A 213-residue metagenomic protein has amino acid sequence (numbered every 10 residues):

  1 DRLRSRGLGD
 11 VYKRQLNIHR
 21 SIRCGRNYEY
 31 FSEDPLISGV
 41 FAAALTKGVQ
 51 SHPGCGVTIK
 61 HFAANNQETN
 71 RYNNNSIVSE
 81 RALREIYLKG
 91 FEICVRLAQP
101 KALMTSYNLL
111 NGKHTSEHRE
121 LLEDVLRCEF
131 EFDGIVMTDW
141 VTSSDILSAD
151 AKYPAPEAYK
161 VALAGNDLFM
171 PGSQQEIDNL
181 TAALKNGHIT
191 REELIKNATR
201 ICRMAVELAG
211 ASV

Functional and structural regions predicted by a protein language model:
D1-Y12: Single conserved hydrophobic/aromatic residue that forms the stacking wall/gate of nucleotide- or nucleobase-binding
G9-D10, G54, Q99, L208-V213: Surface-exposed helix-capping loop/turn segments at secondary-structure junctions
D10-L16, I59-K60: Short coil-to-beta-strand
K13-G25: Short, conserved phosphate-binding/catalytic loop or strand-edge motifs used in phosphoryl-/nucleotidyl-transfer
L16-H19, P171-Q175, V206-V213: Short, compositionally biased low-complexity segments
S32-G172, I177-A182, T190-E193, R200: Second-shell residues forming the walls of enzyme active-site clefts
N186-R191, A209-V213: Acidic, glycine-enriched loop/beta-strand segments at the rims of small-molecule binding/catalytic pockets
N197-E207: Mobile gating loops/cap/lid regions near enzyme active sites that modulate substrate access
